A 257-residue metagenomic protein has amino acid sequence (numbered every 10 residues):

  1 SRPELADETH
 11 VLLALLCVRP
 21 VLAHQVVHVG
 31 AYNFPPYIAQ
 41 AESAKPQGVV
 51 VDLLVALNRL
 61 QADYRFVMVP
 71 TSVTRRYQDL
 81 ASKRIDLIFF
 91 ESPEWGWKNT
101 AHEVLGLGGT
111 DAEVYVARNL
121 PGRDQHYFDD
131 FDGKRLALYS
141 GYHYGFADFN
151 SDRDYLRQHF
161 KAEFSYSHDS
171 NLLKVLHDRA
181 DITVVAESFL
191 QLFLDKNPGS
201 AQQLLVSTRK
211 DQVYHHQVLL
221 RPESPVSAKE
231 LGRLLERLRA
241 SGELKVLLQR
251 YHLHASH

Functional and structural regions predicted by a protein language model:
V18-P20: N-terminal signal peptide c-region/cleavage motif recognized by signal peptidases
H24-T100, F164, S241: Extracytoplasmic small-molecule ligand-binding "clamshell" domains of the periplasmic binding protein/Venus flytrap
A31-P35, T110-E113, P198-G232, E236 (+1 more regions): Periplasmic-binding protein-like
N33-P35, E42-P46, P93-E94, R118-R123 (+3 more regions): Short coil/turn segments
G48-Q61, P121-G122, F128-R135, S140-Y142 (+1 more regions): Extended ligand-binding regions for polar small-molecule ligands
L54-A62, G106, D132, S140-S165 (+1 more regions): Ligand-binding cleft/hinge of the Venus flytrap
R59-L60, T74-I88, H168-F189, K196: Short helices/loops that flank or line small-molecule/ion binding pockets
M68-F131, H143-Y144, T208-K210: Acidic, polar ligand-binding/catalytic clefts
